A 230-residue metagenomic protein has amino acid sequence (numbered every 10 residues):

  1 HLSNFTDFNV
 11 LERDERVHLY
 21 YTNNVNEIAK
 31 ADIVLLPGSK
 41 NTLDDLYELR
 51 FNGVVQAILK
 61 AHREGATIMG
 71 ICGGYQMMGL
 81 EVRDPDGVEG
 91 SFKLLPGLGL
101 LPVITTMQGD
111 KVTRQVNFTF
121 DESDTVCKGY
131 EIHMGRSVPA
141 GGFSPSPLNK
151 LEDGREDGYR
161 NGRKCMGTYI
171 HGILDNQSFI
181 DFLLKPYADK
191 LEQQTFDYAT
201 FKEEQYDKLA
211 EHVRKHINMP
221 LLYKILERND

Functional and structural regions predicted by a protein language model:
H1-F5, E12, A29, E156-D230: Acyltransferase
H1-L2, N26-E27, S39-T42, G74-Q76 (+4 more regions): Short, glycine-/Ser/Thr-/acidic-enriched flexible segments
H1-N4, F8-I33, A57-G65: Catalytic cores of nucleotide-enabled group-transfer and carboxylate-activating enzymes in metabolic and assembly-line
N9-R16, R50-F51, P147, L184-K185: Short, solvent-exposed amphipathic alpha-helical segments in soluble enzyme and RNA/protein-processing domains
S39-K128: Cysteine-nucleophile active-site neighborhood
Y47, Q56, M69, Q76 (+8 more regions): Feature representing long, continuous alpha-helical segments
T119-R163: Catalytic beta-strand/loop cores that center a nucleophilic Ser/Cys/Thr and support acyl-enzyme chemistry
